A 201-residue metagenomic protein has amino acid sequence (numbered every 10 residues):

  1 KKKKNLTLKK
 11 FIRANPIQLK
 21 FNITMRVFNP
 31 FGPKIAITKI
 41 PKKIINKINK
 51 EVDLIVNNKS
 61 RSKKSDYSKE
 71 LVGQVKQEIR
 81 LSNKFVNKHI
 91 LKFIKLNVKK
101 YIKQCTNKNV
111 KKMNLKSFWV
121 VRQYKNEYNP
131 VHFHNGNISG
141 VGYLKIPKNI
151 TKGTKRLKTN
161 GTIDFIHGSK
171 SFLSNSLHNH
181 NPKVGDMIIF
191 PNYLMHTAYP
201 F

Functional and structural regions predicted by a protein language model:
K2-K3: Conserved small/polar residues in nucleotide/adenosyl-binding loops
I12-T24: Short, Lys/Arg-enriched N-terminal segments with co-localized hydrophobic residues within the first ~10-30 amino acids
N22-K108, N126-N129: Non-heme Fe(II)/2-oxoglutarate
N107-S117: A short coil-to-beta-strand element that immediately follows conserved catalytic motifs
S117-I189, T197-Y199: Catalytic core of non-heme Fe(II) oxygenases with the double-stranded beta-helix
